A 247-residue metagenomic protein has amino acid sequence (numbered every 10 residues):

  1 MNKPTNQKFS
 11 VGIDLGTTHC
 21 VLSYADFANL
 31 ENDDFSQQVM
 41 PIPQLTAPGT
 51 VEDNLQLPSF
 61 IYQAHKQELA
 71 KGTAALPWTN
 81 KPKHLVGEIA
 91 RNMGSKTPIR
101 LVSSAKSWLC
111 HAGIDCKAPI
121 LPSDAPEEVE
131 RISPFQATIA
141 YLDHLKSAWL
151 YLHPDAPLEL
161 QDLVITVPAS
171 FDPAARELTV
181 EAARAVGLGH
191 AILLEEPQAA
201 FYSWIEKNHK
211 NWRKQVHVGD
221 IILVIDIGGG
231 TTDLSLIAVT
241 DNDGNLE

Functional and structural regions predicted by a protein language model:
N2-N32, H209-E247: Gly/Thr-rich phosphate-binding beta-strand-loop-beta motif of the actin/hexokinase/Hsp70
T17, D26, H65, A169 (+1 more regions): Residues that form ligand- and interface-recognition hot spots within folded domains
V21-L22, A70-G72, A174-A175, Y202-S203 (+1 more regions): Short helix/loop capping segments that flank catalytic or ligand/cofactor-binding pockets
N32-F35, G189: A generic structural motif
F35-A185: Phosphate-binding loop and its immediate beta->loop->alpha context in nucleotide/phosphate-handling enzymes
S147-P154, D162, A169-F171, T179-L223 (+3 more regions): Hydrophobic, small-residue-rich alpha-helical packing segments that form membrane-like cores
